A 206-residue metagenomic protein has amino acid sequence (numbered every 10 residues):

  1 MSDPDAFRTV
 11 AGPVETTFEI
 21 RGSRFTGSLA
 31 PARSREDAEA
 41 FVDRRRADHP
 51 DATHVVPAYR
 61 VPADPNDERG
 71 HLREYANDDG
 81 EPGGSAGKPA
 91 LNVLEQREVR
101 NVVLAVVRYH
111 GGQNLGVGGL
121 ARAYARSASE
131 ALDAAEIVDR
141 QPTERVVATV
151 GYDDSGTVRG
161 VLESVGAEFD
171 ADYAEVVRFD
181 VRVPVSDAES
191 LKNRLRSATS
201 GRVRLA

Functional and structural regions predicted by a protein language model:
M1-E81, R204-A206: C-terminal regulatory domains involved in ligand/effector binding and gene-expression control
A30-R33, V150-G151, D180-V185: Short beta-strand-to-loop capping motifs
A86-A134: Active-site beta-strand/loop microenvironment that shapes enzyme catalytic pockets
R100-V103, A134-T143, F169: Short, structured loop/turn "capping" segments at alpha-beta junctions
E136-G151, V181: Short glycine-/aliphatic-rich beta-strand segments at the starts of folded cytosolic domains
A148-A167, S190-R194: Short amphipathic alpha-helix segments
F169-A174, T199-A206: Conserved short beta-strand edge segments in small beta-sheet-based binding/regulatory domains
V176, R182-A198: Mixed-charge, glycine-accented linear interaction segment located at domain edges/termini
